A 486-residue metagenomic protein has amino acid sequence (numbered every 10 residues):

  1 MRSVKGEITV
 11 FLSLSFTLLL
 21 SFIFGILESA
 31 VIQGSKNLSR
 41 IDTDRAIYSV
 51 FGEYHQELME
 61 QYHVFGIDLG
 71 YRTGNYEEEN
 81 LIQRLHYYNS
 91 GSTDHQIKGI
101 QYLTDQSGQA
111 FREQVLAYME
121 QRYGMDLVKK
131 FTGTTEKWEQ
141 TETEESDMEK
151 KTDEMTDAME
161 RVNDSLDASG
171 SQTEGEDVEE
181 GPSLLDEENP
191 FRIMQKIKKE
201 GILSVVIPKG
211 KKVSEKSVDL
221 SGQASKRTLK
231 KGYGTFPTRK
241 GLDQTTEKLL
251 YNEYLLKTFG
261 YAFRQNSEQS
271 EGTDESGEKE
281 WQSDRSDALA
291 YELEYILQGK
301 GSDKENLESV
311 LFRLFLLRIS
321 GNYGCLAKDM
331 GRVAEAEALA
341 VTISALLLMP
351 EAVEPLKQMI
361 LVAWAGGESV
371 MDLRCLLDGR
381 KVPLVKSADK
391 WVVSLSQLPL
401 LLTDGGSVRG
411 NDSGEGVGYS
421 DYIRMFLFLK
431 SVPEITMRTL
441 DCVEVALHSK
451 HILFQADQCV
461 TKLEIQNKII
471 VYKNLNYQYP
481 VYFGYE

Functional and structural regions predicted by a protein language model:
M1-Y76: Alpha-helical assembly-interface signal, strongest on the long, hydrophobic N-terminal helix that forms
Q56, H63-E486: Long, compositionally biased low-complexity segments
